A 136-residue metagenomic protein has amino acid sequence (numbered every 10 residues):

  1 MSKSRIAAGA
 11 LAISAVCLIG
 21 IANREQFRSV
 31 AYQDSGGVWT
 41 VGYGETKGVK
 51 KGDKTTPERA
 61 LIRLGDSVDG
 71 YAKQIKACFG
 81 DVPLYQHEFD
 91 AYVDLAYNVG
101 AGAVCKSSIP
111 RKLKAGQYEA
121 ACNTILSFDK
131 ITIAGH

Functional and structural regions predicted by a protein language model:
M1-G36, E45, V49-K50, K54-V68 (+2 more regions): Long, amphipathic alpha-helical surface segments
G36-V38, H87: Extracytoplasmic
G70-S107: Active-site nucleophile-His-acid catalytic modules used for acyl/amide transfer and hydrolysis across diverse enzymes
